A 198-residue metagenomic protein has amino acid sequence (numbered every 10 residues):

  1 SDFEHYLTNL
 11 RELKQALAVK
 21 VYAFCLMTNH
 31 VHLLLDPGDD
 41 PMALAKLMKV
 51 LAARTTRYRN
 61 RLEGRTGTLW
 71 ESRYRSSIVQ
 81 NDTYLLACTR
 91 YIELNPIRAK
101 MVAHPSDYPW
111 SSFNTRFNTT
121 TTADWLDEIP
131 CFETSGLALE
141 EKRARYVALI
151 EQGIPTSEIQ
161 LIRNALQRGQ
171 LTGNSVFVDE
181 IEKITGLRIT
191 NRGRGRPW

Functional and structural regions predicted by a protein language model:
S1-A23, M27, D36-W198: Short Pro-Cys-Gly-centered "Cys-loop" motif that presents a nucleophilic cysteine in a tight turn
